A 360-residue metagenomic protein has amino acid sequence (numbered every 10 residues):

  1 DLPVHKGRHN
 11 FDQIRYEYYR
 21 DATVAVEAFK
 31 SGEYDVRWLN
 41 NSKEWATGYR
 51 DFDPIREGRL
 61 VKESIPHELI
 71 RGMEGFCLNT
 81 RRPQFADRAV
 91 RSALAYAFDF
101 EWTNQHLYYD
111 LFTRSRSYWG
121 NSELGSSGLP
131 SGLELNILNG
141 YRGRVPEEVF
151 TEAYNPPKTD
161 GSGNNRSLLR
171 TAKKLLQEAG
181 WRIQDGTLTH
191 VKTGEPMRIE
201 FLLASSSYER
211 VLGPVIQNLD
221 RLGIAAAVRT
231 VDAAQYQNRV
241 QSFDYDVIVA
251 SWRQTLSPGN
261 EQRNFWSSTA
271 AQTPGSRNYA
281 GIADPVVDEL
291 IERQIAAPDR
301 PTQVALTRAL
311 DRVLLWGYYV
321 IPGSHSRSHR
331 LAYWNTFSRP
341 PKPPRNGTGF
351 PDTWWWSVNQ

Functional and structural regions predicted by a protein language model:
D1-V24, W45-G72, Q177-E200, A204-S205: Aromatic-rich, solvent-exposed beta-strand/loop patch
H5-E17, Q184, E195-E200, Q217-V231 (+3 more regions): A local structural motif
G7, E57-F76, A270-A280, D284-D288: Periplasmic-binding protein-like
Q13-Y18, C77-P83, A89-A93, Y154-N165 (+3 more regions): Second-shell loop/turn segments in exported
E17-R82, A93, F98-Y118, S122 (+1 more regions): Extracellular/periplasmic solute-recognition and catalytic clefts
T23-E33, R88-A89, G213-L222, A234-Y245: Short helices/loops that flank or line small-molecule/ion binding pockets
L94, G161-S162, S207-I224, R229: Cysteine-centered nucleophilic/redox motifs
Y96-P156, L169-K174, S207-Q217, Q237-Q360: Detector for C-terminal structural segments
